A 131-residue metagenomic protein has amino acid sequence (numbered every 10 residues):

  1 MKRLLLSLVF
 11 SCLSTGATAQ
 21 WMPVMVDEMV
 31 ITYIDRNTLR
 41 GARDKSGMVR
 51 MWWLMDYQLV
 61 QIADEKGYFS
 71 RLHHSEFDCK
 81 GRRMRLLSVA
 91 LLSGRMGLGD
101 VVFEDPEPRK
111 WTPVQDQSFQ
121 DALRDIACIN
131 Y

Functional and structural regions predicted by a protein language model:
L4-L13: Sec-dependent N-terminal signal peptides
G16-Y131: N-terminal secretory-pathway/extracellular module detecting exported/lumenal segments and adjacent signal-anchor/first
